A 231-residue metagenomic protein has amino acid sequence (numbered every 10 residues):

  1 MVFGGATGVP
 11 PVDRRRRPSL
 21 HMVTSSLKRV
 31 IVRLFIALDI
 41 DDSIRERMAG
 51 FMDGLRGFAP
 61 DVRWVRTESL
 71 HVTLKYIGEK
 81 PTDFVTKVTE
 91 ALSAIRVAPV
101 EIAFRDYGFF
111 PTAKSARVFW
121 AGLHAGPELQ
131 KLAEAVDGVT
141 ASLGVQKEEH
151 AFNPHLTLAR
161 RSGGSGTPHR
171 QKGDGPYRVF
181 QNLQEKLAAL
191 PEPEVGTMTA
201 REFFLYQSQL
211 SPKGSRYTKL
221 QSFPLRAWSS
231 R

Functional and structural regions predicted by a protein language model:
M1-V2, G8: Targeting/processing segments of secretory and organellar proteins
V2-F3, R29: Residues at the start of alpha-helices and the adjacent loop-to-helix junctions
G4-G5, L225: Generic detector of N-terminal low-structure segments
T7-G8, R15-R17, A151, A188: Compositionally biased, intrinsically disordered/low-complexity regions enriched for serine, proline and threonine
V9-P11, R17-S19, S26, D174-G175: Short, low-complexity intrinsically disordered segments enriched in A/P/G/S/L with frequent Arg, especially at protein
D13-R14, H21, T157, A227: A generic alpha-helix propensity feature with a strong bias for hydrophobic helices
L27-R231: Histidine-dependent nucleotide/RNA phosphoesterase domain, centered on the 2H-phosphoesterase fold with its duplicated
